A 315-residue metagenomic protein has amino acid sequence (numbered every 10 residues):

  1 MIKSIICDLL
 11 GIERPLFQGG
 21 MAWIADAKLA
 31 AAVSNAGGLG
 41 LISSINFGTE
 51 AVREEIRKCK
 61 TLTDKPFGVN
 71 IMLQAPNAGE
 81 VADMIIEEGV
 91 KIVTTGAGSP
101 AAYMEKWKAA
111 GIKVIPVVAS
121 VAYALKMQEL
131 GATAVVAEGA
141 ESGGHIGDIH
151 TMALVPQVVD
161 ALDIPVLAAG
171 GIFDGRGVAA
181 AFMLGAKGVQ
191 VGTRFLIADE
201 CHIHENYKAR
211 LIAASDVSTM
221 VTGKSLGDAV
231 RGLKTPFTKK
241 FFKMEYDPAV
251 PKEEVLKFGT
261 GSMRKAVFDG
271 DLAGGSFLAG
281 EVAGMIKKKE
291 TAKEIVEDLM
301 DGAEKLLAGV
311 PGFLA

Functional and structural regions predicted by a protein language model:
M1-A161, P165: Active-site entrance/lid segments in N-terminal catalytic domains of soluble metabolic enzymes
I24, I172-F173: Residue-level detector of alpha-helix initiation sites
A153-D163, L167, F173-A315: Conserved active-site-proximal phosphate/metal-binding subdomains
